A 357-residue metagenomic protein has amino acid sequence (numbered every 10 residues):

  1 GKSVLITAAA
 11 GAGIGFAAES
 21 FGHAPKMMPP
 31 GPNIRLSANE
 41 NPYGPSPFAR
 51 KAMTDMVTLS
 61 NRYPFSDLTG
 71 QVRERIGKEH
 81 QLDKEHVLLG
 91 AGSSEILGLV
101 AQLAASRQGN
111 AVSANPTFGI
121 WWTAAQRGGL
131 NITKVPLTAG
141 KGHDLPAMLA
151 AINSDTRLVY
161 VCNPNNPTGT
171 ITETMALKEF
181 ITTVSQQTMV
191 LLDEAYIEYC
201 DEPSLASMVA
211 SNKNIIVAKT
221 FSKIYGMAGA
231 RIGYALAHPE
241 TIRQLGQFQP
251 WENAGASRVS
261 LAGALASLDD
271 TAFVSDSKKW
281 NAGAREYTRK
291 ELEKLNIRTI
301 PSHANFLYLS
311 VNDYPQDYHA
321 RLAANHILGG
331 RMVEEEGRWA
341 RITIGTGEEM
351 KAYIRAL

Functional and structural regions predicted by a protein language model:
G1-S20: N-terminal export signals
F21-S94, L99: N-terminal small-domain helix-loop-helix segment of the aminotransferase-like
S46, N214-E293, I297-I300: PLP-dependent aminotransferase class I/II
L103-A124: Conserved PLP-anchoring active-site segment centered on the Schiff-base-forming lysine
G109, L130, Q186-T188: A short helix->loop->beta-strand "cap" motif at the edges of active sites that frequently abuts
T133-P136, L158-P164, V190-D193, I300-S302: Short beta-strands and strand-loop turn motifs
L145-S154, P167-V190, E194-I224, E240: Active-site pre-lysine segment of PLP-dependent enzymes
E286, E293-R355: Conserved C-terminal alpha-helix-loop-beta "cap" of PLP-dependent enzymes that closes/shapes the active-site mouth
